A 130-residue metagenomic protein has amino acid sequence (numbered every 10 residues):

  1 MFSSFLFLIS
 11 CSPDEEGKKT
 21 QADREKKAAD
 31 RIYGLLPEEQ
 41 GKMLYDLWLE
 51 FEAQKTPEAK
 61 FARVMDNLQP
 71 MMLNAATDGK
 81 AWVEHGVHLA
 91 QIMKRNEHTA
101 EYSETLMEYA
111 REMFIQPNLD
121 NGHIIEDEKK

Functional and structural regions predicted by a protein language model:
M1-K130: Alpha-helical, largely C-terminal catalytic domains that coordinate divalent metal ions via clustered Asp/Glu/His
